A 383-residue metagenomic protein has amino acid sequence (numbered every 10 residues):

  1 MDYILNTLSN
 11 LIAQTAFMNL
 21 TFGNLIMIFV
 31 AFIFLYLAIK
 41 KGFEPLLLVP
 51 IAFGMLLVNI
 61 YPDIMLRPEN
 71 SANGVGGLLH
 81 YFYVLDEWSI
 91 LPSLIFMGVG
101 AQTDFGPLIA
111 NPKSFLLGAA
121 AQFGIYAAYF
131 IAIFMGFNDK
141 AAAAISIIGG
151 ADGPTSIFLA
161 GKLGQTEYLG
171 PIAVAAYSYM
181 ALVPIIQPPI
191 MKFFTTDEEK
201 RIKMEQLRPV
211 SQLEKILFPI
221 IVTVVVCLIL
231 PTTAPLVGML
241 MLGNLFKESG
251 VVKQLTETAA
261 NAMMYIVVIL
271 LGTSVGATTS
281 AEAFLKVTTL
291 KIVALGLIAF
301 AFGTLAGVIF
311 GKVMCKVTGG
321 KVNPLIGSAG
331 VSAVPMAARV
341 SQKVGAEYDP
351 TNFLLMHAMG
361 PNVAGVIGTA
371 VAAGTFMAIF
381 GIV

Functional and structural regions predicted by a protein language model:
M1-G74: N-terminal alpha-helical transmembrane segments of multi-pass membrane transport and channel/translocase proteins
M1-N19, L25, V75, P189-F218 (+2 more regions): Intrinsically disordered, low-complexity non-transmembrane regions of multi-pass membrane transporters
F34, L57, L85-I109, G243-F246 (+1 more regions): Hydrophobic transmembrane alpha-helices of secondary-active transporters and Na+-translocating membrane complexes
W88, F96-T103, L117-A127, I131 (+3 more regions): Alpha-helical membrane segments and immediately flanking helix-loop junctions that form or couple to the substrate/ion
P107-Y129, S280-G307, A358-N362: Entry/N-cap segments of selected transmembrane alpha helices and their immediately preceding amphipathic helices
E167-I185, L295-G303, I326-A329: Alpha-helical transmembrane segments
A175-V251: Membrane-embedded hairpin module used as a gating/binding unit in multi-pass transport and secretion proteins
T223-G307: Transmembrane helical segments that form the transport core of multi-pass membrane transport proteins
